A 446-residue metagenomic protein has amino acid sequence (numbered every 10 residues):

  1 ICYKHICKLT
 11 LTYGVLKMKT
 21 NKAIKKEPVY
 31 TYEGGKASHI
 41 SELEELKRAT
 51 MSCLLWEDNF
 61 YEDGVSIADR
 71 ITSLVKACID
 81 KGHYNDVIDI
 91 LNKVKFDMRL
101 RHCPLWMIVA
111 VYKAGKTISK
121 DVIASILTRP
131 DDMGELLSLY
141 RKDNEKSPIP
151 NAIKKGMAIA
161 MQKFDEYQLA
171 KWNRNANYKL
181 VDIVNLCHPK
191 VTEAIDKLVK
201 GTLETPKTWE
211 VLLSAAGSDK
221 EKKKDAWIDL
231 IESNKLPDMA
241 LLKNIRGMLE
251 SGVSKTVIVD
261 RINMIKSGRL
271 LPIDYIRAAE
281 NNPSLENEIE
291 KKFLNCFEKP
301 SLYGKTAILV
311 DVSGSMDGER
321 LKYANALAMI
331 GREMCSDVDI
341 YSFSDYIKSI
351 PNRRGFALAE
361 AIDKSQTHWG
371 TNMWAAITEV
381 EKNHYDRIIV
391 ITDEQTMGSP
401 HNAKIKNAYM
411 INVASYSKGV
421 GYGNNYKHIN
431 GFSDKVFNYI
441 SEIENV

Functional and structural regions predicted by a protein language model:
I1-K17: Short, Lys/Arg-enriched N-terminal segments with co-localized hydrophobic residues within the first ~10-30 amino acids
G14, M18-E319, E333-V446: Long lumenal/extracellular ectodomains of secretory and single-pass membrane proteins
